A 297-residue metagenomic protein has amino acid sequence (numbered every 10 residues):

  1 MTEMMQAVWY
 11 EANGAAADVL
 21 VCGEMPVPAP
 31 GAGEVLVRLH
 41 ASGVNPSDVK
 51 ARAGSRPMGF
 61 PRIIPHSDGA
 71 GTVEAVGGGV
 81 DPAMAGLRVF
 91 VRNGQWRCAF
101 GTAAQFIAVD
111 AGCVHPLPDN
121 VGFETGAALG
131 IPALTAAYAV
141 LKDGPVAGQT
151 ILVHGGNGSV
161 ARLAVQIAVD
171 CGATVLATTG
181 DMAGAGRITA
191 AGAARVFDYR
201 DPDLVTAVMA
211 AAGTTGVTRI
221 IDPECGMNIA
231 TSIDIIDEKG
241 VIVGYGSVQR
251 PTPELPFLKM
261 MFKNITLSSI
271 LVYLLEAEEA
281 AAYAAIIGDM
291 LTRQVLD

Functional and structural regions predicted by a protein language model:
P26-V44, A53-Q95: Glycine-rich beta-strand-centered segment in the early N-terminal region that forms part of a ligand/cofactor-binding
P82, R92-G155, V196: NAD(P)H dinucleotide-binding glycine-rich loop of Rossmann-like/cofactor-binding domains, especially the beta1-alpha1
R88, T150, T174, G240-V241 (+1 more regions): Short glycine-centered segments of the SAM/dcSAM-binding site in methyltransferase folds
F90, T218-I221, V243: N-terminal Rossmann-like NAD(P) cofactor-binding module of classical short-chain dehydrogenase/reductase
T102-A103, T179-R187, T252-F257: Short, glycine/polar-rich helix-capping loops at beta-to-alpha or helix-loop-helix junctions that flank or form
A127-D201: Mid-domain Rossmann-like dinucleotide-binding core that forms the NAD(H)/NADP(H) cofactor-binding site
D203-T214: Short amphipathic alpha-helix with an adjacent loop that forms part of the alpha/beta core around
M227-L296: Glycine-rich phosphate-binding loop and adjacent beta-alpha segment of Rossmann(oid) nucleotide-cofactor-binding
